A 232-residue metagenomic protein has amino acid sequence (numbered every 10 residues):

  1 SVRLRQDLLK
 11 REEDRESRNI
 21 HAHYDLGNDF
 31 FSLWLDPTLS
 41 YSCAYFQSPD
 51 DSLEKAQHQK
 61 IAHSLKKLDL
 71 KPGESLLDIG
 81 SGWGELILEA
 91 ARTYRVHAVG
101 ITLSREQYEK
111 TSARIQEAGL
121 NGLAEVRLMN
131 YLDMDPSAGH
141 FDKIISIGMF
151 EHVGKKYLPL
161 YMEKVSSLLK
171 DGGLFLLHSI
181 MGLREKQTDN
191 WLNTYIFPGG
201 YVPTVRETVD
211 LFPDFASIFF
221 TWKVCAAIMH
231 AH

Functional and structural regions predicted by a protein language model:
S1-L33: N-terminal auxiliary segments of SAM/dcSAM-dependent transferases
P72-G80: Conserved class I S-adenosyl-L-methionine
W83-R95: Conserved SAM-binding loop of SAM-dependent methyltransferases across substrates and taxa, primarily the Class I
G119-D133: Conserved SAM-binding strand-loop segment of SAM-dependent methyltransferases
L132-I144: A short acidic, Gly/Pro-enriched loop at the edge of an enzyme's catalytic core that lines a small-molecule cofactor
P159-D171: A short glycine-rich, Lys/Arg-flanked "PGG" loop and its adjoining helix->strand segment in the class I
G172-I180: Conserved beta-strand signature within the Rossmann-like core of class I S-adenosyl-L-methionine
I180-H232: Substrate-binding/catalytic lobe of Class I Rossmann-like enzymes that use SAM or dcSAM, i.e., the mid-to-C-terminal
